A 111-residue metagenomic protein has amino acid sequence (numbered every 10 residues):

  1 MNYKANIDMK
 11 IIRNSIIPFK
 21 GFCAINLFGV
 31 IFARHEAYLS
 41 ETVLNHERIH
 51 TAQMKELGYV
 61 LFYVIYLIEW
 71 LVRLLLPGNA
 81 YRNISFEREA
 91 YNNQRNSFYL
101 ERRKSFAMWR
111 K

Functional and structural regions predicted by a protein language model:
M1-F22, N26, L57-K111: Metalloprotease/metallohydrolase-associated module, dominated by Zn2+-dependent proteases
Y3-A5, M9, A37, L44 (+1 more regions): Hydrophobic transmembrane signal anchors and adjacent membrane-proximal interface regions, especially in viral
G21-L44: Short pre-active-site segment immediately N-terminal to the catalytic Zn-binding motif
V30, H50, L75-L76: Residues at structural and domain junctions
T42-M54, A90: Active-site recognition of the HExxH zinc-binding catalytic motif
